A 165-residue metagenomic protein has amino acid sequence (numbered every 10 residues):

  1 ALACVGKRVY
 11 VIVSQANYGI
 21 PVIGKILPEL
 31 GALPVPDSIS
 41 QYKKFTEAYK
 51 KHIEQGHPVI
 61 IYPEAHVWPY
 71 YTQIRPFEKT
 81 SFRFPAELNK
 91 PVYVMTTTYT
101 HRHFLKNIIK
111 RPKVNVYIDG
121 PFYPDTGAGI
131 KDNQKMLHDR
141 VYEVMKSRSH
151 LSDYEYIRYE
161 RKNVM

Functional and structural regions predicted by a protein language model:
A1-I39: Catalytic core of membrane glycerolipid acyltransferases/transacylases, capturing the structured, soluble-facing
A3, Q41-Y42, I130-K131: General structural signal for secondary-structure boundaries
N17, Q41, V67-P69: Acidic, metal-coordinating catalytic cores used for nucleic-acid/nucleotide bond scission and strand-transfer chemistry
I20, K43-T46: Structural motif corresponding to alpha-helix initiation and N-cap regions
F45-M165: Non-catalytic C-terminal accessory region of glycerolipid acyltransferases and related lyso-lipid remodeling enzymes
